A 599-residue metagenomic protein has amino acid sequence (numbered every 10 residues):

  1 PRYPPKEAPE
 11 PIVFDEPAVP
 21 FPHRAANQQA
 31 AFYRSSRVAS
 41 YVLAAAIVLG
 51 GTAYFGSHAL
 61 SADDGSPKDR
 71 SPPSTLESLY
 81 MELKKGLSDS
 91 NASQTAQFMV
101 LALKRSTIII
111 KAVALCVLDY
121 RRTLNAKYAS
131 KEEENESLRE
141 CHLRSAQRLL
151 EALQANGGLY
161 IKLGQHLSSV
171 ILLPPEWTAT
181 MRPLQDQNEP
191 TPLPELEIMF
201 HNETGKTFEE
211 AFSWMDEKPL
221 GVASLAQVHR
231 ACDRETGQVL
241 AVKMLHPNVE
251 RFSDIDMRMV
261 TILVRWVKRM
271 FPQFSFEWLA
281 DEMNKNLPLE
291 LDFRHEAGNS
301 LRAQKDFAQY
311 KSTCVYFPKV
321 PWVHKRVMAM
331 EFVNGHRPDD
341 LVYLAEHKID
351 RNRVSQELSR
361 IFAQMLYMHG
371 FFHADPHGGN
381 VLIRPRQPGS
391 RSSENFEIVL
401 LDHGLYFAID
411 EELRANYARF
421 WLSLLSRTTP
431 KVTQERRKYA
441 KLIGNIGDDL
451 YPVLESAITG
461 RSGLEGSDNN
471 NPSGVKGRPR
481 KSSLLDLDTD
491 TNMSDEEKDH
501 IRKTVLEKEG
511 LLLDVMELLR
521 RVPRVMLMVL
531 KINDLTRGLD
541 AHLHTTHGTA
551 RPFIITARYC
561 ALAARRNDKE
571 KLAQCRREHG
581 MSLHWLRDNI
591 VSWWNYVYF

Functional and structural regions predicted by a protein language model:
R2-Q227, R251-W278, E517, C560 (+2 more regions): N-terminal accessory/targeting segments that precede structured cores
L143, V170, V333-G335, L341-E357 (+1 more regions): Helix-rich C-lobe and terminal helical cap/extension of kinase-like folds
R182-N188, E250, D254-I255, R265-F372 (+1 more regions): ATP-dependent phospho-/nucleotidyl transfer catalytic cores
T207-L220, A308-V327, R551-T556: Long, charged, glycine-rich C-terminal linkers/tails
L225, V239, R326: ATP phosphate-binding glycine-rich loop
R230, Q238-H246: Glycine-rich ATP phosphate-binding loop
A231-C232, P376: Conserved beta3 strand of the Hanks-type protein kinase catalytic N-lobe
G379-I383: Hydrophobic residue at the +6 position relative to the catalytic HRD Asp in the kinase catalytic loop
